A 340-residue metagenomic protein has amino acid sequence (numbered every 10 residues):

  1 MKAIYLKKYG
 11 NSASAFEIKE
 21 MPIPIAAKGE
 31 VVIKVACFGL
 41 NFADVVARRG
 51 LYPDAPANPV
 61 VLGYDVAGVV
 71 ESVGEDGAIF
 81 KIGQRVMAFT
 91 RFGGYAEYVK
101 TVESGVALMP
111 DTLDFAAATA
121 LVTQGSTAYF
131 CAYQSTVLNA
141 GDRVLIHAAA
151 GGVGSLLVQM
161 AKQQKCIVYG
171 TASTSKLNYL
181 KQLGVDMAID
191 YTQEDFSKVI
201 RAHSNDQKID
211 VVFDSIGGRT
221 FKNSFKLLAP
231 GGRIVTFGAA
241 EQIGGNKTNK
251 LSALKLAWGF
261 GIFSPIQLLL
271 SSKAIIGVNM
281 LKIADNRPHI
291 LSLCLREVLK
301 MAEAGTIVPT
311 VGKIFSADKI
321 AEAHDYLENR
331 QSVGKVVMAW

Functional and structural regions predicted by a protein language model:
P22-G39, L51-G93: Glycine-rich beta-strand-centered segment in the early N-terminal region that forms part of a ligand/cofactor-binding
C37, V46, R85-A148: NAD(P)H dinucleotide-binding glycine-rich loop of Rossmann-like/cofactor-binding domains, especially the beta1-alpha1
R85, R143, I167, G232-R233 (+1 more regions): Short glycine-centered segments of the SAM/dcSAM-binding site in methyltransferase folds
L121, S126-E194: Mid-domain Rossmann-like dinucleotide-binding core that forms the NAD(H)/NADP(H) cofactor-binding site
D195-Q207: Short amphipathic alpha-helix with an adjacent loop that forms part of the alpha/beta core around
R219-A304, W340: Glycine-rich phosphate-binding loop and adjacent beta-alpha segment of Rossmann(oid) nucleotide-cofactor-binding
A284-W340: C-terminal hydrophobic helical "lid"/dimerization subdomain of Rossmann-like NAD(P)H-dependent oxidoreductases
